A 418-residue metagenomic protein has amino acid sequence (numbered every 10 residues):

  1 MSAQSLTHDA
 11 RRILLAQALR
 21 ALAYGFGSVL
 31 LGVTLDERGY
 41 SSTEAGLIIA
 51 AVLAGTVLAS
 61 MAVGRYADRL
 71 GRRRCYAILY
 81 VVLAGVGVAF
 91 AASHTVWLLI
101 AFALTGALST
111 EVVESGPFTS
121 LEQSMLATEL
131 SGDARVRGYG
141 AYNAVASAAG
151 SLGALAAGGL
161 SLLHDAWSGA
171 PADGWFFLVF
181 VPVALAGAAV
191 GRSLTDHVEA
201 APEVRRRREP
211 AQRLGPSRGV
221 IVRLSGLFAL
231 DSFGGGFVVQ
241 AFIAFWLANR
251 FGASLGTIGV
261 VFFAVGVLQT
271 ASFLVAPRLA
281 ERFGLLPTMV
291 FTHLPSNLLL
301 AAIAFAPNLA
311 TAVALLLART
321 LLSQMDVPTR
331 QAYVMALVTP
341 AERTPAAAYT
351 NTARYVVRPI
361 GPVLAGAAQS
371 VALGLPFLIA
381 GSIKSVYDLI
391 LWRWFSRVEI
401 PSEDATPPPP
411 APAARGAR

Functional and structural regions predicted by a protein language model:
A3-A54, V220-F228, S232-F263: Helix-loop boundary and gating motifs at the non-cytosolic
A18, V86, V96-P117, T311-M325: Hydrophobic core of transmembrane alpha-helices in multi-pass small-molecule transporters, especially MFS/SLC-type
G32-V33, E37, S151-A172, F176 (+3 more regions): Transmembrane alpha-helix termini and helix-breaking/packing motifs in multi-pass membrane transporters
L47-R65, F263-V275: Central cavity-lining transmembrane alpha-helices of secondary-active solute carriers, predominantly the Major
A59-G71, S161, S272-L285, Q369: Helix-to-loop junctions at the C-terminal end of transmembrane segments in multipass secondary transporters
R74-A89, P287-A302: Structural signature of the two symmetry-related core transmembrane helices
L108-L130, M325-V338: Intracellular juxtamembrane helix-capping segments at the cytosolic ends of symmetry-related transmembrane helices
A157, S161, V181-P202, Y387-F395: C-terminal membrane-cytosol helix-exit motif in multi-pass small-molecule transporters
